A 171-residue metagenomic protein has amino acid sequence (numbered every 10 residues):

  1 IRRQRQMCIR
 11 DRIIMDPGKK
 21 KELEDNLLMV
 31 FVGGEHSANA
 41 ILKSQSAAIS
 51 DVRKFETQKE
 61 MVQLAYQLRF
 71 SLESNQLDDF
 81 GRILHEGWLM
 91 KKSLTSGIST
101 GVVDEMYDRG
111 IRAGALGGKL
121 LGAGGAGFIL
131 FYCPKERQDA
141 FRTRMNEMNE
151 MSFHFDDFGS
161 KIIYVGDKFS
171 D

Functional and structural regions predicted by a protein language model:
R3-Q6, R10-G117, L130-D171: C-terminal nucleotide
A126: Glycine-rich active-site/cofactor-binding loop and its immediate structural neighborhood
